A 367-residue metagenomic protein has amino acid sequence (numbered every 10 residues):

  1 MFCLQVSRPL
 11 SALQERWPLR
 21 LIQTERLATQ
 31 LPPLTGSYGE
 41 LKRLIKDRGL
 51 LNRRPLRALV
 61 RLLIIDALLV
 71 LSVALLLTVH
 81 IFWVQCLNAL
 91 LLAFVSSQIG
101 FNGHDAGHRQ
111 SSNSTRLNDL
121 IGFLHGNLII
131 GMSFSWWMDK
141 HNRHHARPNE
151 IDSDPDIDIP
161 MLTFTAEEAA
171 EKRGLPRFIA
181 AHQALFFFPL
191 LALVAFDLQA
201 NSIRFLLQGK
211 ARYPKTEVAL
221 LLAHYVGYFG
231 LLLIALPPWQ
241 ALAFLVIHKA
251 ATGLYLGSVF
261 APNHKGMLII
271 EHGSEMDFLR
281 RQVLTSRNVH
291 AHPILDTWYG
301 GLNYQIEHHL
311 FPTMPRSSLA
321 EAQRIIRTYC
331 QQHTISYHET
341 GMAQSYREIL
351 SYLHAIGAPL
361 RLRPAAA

Functional and structural regions predicted by a protein language model:
I22-L44, F186-F196: Short, charged cytosolic
L44-R54, A169-P176: Cytosolic juxtamembrane amphipathic/interface segments immediately preceding and feeding into a transmembrane helix
K46-P55, I203-A211: Short juxtamembrane and helix-loop transition motifs at transmembrane-helix boundaries in membrane proteins
R53-I99, G126-G131, Q183-D197, A211-V259: Alpha-helical bilayer-embedded segments of polytopic membrane proteins, i.e., transmembrane/intramembrane helices
L91-K210, G273-L362: Membrane-embedded catalytic scaffold of the fatty acid hydroxylase/desaturase
L256-G273: Transmembrane alpha-helix/helix-exit interface in multi-pass inner-membrane proteins
